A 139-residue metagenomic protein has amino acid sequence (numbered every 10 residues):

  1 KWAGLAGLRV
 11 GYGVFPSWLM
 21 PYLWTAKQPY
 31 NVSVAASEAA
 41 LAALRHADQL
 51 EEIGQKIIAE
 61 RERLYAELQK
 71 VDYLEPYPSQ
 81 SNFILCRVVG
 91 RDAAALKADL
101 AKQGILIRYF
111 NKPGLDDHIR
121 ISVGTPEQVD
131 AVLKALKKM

Functional and structural regions predicted by a protein language model:
W2-P76: PLP-dependent aminotransferase class I/II
G7, Q80, G114-D117: Short acidic/glycine-enriched loop/turn segments that link adjacent beta-strands
L8-Y12, G90, A135-L136: Short, glycine/charged-enriched secondary-structure capping and boundary segments
Y12-F15, A94, P126-E127: Short, hinge-like loop/turn segments at secondary-structure boundaries
Y22, A39, R87, A95 (+1 more regions): Phosphate- and divalent-cation-binding pockets in alpha/beta enzyme and binding domains that engage nucleotide-derived
I57-E62, L68-Q103, I119, V123: Conserved PLP-binding catalytic core of the aspartate aminotransferase-like
A98-Q103, R108, K112-M139: PLP-dependent enzyme catalytic core of the Aspartate aminotransferase-like
